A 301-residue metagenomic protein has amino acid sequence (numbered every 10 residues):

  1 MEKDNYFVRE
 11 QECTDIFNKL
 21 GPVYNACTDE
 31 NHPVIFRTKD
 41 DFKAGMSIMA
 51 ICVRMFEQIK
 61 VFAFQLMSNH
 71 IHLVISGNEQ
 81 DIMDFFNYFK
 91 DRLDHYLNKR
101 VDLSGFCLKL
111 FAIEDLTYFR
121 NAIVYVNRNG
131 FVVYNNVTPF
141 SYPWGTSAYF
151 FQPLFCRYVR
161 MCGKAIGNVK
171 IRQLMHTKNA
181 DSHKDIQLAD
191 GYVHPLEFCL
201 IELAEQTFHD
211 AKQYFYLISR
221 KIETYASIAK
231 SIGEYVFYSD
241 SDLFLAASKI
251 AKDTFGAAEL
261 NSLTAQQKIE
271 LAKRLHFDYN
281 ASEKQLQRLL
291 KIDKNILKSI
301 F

Functional and structural regions predicted by a protein language model:
E2-A63, S68, N78-F301: Short Pro-Cys-Gly-centered "Cys-loop" motif that presents a nucleophilic cysteine in a tight turn
H70-H72: Histidine-centered divalent metal-coordination motifs
V74-S76: Short hydrophobic/aromatic beta-strand micro-patches that form the beta-sheet surface supporting nucleotide- or nucleic
